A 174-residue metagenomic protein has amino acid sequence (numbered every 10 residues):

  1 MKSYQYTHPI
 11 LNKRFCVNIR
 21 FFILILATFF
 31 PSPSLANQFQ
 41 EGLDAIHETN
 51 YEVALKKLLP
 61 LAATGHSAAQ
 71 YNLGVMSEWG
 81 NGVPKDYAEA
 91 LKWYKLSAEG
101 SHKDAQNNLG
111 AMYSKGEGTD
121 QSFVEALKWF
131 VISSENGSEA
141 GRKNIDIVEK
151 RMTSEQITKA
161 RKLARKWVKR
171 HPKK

Functional and structural regions predicted by a protein language model:
M1-V17: N-terminal secretory signal peptides that target proteins for export/translocation
Q38, I46-N50, A63-H66, W79-N81 (+5 more regions): Short helix-capping/linker turns of helical repeat alpha-solenoids
Q38-A45, L61, N72-W79, V83 (+2 more regions): Hydrophobic face of amphipathic alpha-helices that form TPR/SEL1-like repeat modules and related alpha-solenoid
F39, Y71, K92, N107 (+2 more regions): TPR/TPR-like alpha-solenoid signature
A140-K174: Terminal, low-structured helical/coil segments at or just beyond the last alpha-helical repeat
